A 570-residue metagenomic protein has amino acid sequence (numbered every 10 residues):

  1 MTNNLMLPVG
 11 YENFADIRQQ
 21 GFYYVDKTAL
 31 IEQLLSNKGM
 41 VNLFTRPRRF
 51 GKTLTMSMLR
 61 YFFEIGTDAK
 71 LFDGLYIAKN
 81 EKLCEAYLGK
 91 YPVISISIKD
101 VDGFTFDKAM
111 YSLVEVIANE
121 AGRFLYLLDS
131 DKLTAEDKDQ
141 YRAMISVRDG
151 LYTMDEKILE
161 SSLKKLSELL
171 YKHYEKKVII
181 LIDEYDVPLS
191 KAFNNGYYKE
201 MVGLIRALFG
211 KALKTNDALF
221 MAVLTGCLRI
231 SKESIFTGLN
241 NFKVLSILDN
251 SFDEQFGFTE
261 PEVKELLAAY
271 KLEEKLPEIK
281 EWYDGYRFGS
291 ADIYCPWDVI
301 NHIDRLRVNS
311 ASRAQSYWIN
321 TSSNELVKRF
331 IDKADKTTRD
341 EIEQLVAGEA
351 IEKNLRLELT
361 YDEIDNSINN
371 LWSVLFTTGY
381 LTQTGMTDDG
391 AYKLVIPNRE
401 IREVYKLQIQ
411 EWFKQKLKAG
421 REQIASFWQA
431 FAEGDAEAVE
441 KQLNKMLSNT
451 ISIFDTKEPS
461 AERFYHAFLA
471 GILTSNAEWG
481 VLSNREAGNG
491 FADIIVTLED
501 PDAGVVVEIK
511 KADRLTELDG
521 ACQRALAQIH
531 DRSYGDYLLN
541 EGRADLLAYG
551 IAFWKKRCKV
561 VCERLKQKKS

Functional and structural regions predicted by a protein language model:
M1-E64, A69-N80: Walker A/P-loop-proximal flanking segment of P-loop NTPase domains
V9-R18, K108, S112-E160, P188-K191: Conserved P-loop NTPase mechanochemical-coupling segment
G10, Y61-Y126: P-loop NTPase motor core
L88, L170-I179, F193, E499: Short basic/glycine-enriched coil/helix segment immediately N-terminal to the Walker B
A121, S162-H173, E200-A222, Y534-Y537: Substrate-engagement module of ASCE P-loop NTPases
V178-L181, V187, Y197-G238: Sensor-1/coupling segment of RecA-like P-loop NTPase cores
S234-T237, L245-D304, E341, V346: Amphipathic alpha-helical segments of the small helical/lid subdomains adjacent to P-loop NTPase cores
Y294-S533, D545, C558-S570: Extended alpha-helical interface modules used as scaffolds for assembling large macromolecular complexes
